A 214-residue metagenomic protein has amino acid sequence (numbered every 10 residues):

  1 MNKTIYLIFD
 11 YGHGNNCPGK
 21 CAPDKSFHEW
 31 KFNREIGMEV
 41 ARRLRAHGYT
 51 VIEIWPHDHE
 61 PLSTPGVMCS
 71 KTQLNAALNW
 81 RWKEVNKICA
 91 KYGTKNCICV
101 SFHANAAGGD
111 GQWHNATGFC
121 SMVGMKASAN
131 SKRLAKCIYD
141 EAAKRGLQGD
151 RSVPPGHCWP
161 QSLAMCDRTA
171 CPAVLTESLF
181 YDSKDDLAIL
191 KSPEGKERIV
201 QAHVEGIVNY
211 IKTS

Functional and structural regions predicted by a protein language model:
M1-K3, T213-S214: N-terminal secretory targeting signals
N2-F119, M125-A129: Catalytic-core regions of hydrolytic enzymes
I8-D10, C21, G108, G149-S214: Active-site-adjacent mobile loop/cap segments within catalytic or ligand-binding domains
E29, N33, S131, A135 (+2 more regions): Short, charged, low-complexity patches
I36-V40, I138, H203: Hydrophobic residues within alpha-helices that form the first helical element adjacent to the glycine-rich loop
E39-V51, Y92, R145, A164-C171 (+1 more regions): A structural motif corresponding to the C-terminal end of an alpha-helix and its immediate exit/capping segment
N130-H157: Active-site-adjacent substrate-binding region of metalloamidase/peptidase-like peptide-processing proteins
